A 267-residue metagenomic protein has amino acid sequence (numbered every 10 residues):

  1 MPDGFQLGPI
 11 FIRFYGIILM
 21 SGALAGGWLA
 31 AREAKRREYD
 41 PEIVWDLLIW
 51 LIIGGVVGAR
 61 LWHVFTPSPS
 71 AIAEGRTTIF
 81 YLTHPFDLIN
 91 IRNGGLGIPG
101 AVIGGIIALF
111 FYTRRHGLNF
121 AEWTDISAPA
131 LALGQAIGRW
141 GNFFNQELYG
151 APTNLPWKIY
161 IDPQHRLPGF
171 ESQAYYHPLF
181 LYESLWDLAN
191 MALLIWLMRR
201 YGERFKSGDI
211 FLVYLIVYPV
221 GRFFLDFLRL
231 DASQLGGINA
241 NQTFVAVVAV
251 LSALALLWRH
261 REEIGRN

Functional and structural regions predicted by a protein language model:
M1-N267: Hydrophobic, membrane-interfacing alpha helices
